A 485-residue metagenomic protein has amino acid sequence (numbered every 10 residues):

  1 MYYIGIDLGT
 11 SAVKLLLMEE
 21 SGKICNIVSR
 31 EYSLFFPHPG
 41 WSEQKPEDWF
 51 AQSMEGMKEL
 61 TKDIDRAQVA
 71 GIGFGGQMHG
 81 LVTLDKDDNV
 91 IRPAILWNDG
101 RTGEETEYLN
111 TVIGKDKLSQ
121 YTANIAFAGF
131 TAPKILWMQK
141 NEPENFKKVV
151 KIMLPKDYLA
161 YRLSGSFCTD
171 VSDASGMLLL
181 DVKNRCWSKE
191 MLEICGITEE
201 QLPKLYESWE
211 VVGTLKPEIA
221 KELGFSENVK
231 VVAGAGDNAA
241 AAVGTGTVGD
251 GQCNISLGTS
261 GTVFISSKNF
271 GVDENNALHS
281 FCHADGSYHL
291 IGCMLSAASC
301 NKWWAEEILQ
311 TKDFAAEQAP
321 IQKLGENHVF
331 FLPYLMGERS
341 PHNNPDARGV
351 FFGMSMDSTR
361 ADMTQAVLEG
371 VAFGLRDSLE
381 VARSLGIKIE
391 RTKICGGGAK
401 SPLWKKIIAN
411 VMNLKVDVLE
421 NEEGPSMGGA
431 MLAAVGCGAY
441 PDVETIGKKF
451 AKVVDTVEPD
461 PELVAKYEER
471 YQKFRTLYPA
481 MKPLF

Functional and structural regions predicted by a protein language model:
M1-R92, Q120, K148, A220-K221 (+5 more regions): N-terminal glycine/serine-rich phosphate-binding loop of ATP-dependent small-molecule kinases, especially carbohydrate
I4-G5, G103, N110-I125, P133-F167 (+4 more regions): Active-site core segments that coordinate phosphate-bearing ligands/cofactors across diverse enzyme families
L15, L81-L84, P93, I265-S266 (+2 more regions): Short glycine-/acidic-enriched loop or helix-start segments at secondary-structure transitions that form or flank
G22, K45, I72, D99 (+3 more regions): Residue-level signal for inorganic ion chemistry
S33-E43, K117-L118, C168-S175, I197-Q201 (+1 more regions): Gly-rich Lys/Arg/Thr-decorated short loops/hinges at beta-loop-alpha junctions or inter-strand turns that position
K58-W97, I125-T131, A160-D181, K204-E207 (+1 more regions): Short beta-strand-loop/turn "lid" adjacent to the catalytic site in phosphate-handling enzymes
D63-R66, G75, F146, E199 (+2 more regions): Alpha-helix termination/capping residues and helix-transition junctions
